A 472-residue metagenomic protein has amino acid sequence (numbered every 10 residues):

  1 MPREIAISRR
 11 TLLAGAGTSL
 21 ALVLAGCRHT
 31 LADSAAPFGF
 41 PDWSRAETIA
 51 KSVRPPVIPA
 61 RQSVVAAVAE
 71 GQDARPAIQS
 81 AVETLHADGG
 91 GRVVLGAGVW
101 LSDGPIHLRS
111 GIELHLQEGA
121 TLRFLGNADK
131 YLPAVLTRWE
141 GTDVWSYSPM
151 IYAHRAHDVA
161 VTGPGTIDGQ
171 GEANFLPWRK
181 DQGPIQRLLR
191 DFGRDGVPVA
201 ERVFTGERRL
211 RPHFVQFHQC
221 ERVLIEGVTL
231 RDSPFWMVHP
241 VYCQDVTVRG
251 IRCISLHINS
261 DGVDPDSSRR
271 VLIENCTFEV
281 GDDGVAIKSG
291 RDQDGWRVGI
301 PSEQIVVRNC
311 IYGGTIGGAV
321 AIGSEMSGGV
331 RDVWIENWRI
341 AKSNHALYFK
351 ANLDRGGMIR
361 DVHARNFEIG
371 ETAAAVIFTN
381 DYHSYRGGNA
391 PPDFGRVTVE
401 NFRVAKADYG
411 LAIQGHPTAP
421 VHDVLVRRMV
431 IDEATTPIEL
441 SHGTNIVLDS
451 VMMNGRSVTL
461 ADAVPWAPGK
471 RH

Functional and structural regions predicted by a protein language model:
P2-E113, Q117-E226, R249-I251, S255 (+3 more regions): Extracellular "leader-to-stem" segments immediately downstream of a signal peptide or signal-anchor in secreted/lumenal
I5, E207-R209, F217, P240 (+7 more regions): Residue-level marker of regulatory loop/turn positions in helix-turn-helix DNA-binding domains and in histidine
A69-Q72, S260, D264, S268 (+6 more regions): Alpha-helix capping and helix-loop boundary segments enriched in small/acidic/polar residues
V82-T84, L101-R109, W236-Y242, N275 (+3 more regions): Short, T/G/N/S-enriched strand-turn elements that build extracellular solenoid repeat scaffolds
G90, D103-P105, L125-N127, S148 (+13 more regions): Short glycine/acidic-rich loop motifs that flank beta-strands on beta-rich extracellular proteins
E118-G119, H157-G165, E221-R231, Q244-S255 (+8 more regions): Right-handed parallel beta-helix
M326, N337, S343-H472: Extracellular beta-rich repeat passengers
